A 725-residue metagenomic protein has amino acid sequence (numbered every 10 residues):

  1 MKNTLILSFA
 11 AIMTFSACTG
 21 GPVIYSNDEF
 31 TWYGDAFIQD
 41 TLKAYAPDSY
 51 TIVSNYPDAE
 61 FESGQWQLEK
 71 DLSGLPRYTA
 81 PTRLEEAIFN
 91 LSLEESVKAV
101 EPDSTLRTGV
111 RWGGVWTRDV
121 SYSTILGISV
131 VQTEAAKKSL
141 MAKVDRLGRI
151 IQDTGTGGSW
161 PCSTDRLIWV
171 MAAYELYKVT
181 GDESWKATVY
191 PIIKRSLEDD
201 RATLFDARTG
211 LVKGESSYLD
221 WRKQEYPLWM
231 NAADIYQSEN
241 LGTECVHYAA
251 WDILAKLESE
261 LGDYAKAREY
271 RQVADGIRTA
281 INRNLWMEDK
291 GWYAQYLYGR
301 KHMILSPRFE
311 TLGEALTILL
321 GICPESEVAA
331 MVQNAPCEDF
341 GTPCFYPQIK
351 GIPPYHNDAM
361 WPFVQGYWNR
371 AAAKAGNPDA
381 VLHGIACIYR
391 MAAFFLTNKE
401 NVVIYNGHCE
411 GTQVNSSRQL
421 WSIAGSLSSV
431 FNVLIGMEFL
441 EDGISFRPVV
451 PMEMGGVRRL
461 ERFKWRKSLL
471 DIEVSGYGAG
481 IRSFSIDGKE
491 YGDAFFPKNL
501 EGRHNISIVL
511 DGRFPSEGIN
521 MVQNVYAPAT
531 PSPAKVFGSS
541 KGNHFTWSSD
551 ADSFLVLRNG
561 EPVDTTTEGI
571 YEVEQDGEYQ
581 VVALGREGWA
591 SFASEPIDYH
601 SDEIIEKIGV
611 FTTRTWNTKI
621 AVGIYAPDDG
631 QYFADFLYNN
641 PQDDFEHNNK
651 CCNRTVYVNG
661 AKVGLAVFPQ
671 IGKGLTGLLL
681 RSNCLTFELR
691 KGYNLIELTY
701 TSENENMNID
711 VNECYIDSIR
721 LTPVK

Functional and structural regions predicted by a protein language model:
T19-G113, K178, E183-T188, K194-R201 (+6 more regions): Acidic/polar, glycine-enriched structural segments that form the non-catalytic walls/loops of the carbohydrate-binding
W32, T41, P47, G74-G113 (+5 more regions): Extended glycan-interaction surfaces of carbohydrate-active proteins
G114-V120, T124-E215, N240-Y248, P362-V381 (+3 more regions): Aromatic-rich carbohydrate-recognition surfaces in CAZymes
E338, K374-G538: Non-catalytic C-terminal accessory modules of carbohydrate-active enzymes
R482, F554-V556, R654-V656: Short beta-strand elements bearing conserved aromatic residues within extracellular beta-rich modules
K541-D550: Conserved aromatic anchor
L555-Q575, E587: Recognizes extended acidic, P/S/T-rich segments that occur within or adjacent to Ig-like beta-sandwich modules
Q575-D576, G588, F592-K725: Extracytoplasmic
